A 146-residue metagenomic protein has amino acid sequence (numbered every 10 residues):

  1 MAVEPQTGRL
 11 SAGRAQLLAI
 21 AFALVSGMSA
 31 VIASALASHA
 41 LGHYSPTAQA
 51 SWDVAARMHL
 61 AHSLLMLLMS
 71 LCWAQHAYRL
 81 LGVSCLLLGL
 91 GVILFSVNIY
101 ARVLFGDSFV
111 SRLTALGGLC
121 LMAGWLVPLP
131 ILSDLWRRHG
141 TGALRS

Functional and structural regions predicted by a protein language model:
A2-T7, R137-S146: Short, charged juxtamembrane terminal tails flanking transmembrane helices
E4-G13, L36-R57: Interfacial loop at the N-terminal end of multi-pass membrane proteins
S11-V25, L80-L88: Interfacial segments of alpha-helical transmembrane regions
V25-L36, A50-Q75, R79, L88-I93: Core segments of alpha-helical transmembrane spans in multipass integral membrane proteins
A48-D53, D107-L119: Non-cytosolic membrane-interface motifs at loop->transmembrane helix junctions
A61-M69, L121-I131: Hydrophobic cores of alpha-helical transmembrane segments in multi-pass inner/ER membrane proteins, independent
G82-I99, T114-P128: Hydrophobic alpha-helical segments of small multi-pass membrane proteins
V97-L113, I131-S133: Membrane-helix boundary connector in multi-pass membrane proteins
